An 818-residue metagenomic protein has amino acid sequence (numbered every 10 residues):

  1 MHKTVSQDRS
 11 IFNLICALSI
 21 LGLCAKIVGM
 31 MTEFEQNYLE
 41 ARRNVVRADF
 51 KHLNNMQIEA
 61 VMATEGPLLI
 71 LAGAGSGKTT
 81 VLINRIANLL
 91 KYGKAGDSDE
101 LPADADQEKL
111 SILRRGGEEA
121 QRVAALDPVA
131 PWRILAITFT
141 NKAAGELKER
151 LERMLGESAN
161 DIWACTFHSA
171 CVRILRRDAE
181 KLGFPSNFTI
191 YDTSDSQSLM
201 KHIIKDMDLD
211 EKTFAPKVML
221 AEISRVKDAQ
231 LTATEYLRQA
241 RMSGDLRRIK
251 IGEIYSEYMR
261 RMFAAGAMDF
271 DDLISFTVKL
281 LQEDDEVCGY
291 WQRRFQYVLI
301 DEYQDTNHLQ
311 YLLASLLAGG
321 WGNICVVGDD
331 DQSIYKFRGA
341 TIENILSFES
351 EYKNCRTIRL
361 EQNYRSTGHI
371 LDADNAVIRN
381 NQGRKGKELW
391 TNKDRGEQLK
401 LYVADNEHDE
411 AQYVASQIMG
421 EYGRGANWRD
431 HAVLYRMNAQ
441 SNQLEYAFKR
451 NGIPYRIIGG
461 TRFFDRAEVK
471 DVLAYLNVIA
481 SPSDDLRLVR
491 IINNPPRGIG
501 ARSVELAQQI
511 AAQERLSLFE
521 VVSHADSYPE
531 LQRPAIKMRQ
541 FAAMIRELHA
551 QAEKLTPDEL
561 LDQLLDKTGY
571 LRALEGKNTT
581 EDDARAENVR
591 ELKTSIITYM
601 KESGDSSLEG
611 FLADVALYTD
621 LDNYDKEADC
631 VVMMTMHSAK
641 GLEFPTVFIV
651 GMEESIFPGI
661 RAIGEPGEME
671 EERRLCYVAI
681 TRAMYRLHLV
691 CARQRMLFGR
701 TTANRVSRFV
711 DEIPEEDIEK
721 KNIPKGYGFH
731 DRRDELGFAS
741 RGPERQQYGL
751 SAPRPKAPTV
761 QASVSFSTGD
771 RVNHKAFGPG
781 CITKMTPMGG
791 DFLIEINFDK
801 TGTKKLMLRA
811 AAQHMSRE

Functional and structural regions predicted by a protein language model:
R9-S186, I190, Q197, G289 (+2 more regions): P-loop NTPase Walker
M31-H52, L68-L71, A87-D99, A103-A124 (+3 more regions): Conserved RecA-like helicase ATPase core segment that couples NTP binding/hydrolysis to strand translocation
H52, D99, E108-E118, F167-C171 (+4 more regions): Conserved helicase/translocase P-loop NTPase motor core
A60, T64, F139, L155 (+7 more regions): ATP-hydrolysis module of ASCE/P-loop NTPase motor domains, specifically the Walker B Asp-Glu catalytic pair
T79-L82, D97, P102, I112-G116 (+9 more regions): Helicase P-loop NTPase motor core
A240, G244, N427, S441-I453 (+3 more regions): Conserved helicase C-terminal RecA-like lobe
E302: Walker B catalytic acidic pair
D625, G651-T803, A810-E818: C-terminal accessory regions
